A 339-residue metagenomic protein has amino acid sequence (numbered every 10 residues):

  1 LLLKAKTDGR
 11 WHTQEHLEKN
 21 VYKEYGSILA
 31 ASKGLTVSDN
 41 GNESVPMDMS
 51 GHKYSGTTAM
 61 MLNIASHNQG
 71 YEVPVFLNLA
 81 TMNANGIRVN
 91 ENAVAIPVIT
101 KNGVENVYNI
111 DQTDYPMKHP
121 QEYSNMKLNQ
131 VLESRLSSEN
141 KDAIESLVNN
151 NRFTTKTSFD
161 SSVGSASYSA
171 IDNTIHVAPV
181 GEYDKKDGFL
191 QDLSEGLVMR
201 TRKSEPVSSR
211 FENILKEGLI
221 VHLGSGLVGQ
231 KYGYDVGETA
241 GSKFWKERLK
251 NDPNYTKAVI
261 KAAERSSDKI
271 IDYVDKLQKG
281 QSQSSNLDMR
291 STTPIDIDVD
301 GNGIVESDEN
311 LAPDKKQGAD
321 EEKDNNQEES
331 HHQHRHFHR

Functional and structural regions predicted by a protein language model:
L1-K4, D8, M289-T293, I297-N302 (+1 more regions): Non-Sec secretion/translocation targeting segments of pathogen effectors
L1-P294: N-terminal accessory/interface modules of nucleic-acid-binding and processing proteins
I304-E306: Generic structural signal for well-ordered beta-strand positions
